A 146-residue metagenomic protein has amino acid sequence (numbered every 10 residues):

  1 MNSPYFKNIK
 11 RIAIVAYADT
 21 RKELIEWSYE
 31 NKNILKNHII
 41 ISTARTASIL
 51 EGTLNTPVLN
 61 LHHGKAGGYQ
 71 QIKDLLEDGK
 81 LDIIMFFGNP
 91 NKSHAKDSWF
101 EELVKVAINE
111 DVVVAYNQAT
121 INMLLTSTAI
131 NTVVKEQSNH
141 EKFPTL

Functional and structural regions predicted by a protein language model:
M1-I9, L76-L81: Glycine-rich phosphate/diphosphate-binding loops that line cofactor/substrate pockets in enzymes
I12, N33-I40, D111-V112: Short active-site oxyanion
N37-L50: Short internal beta-strands
I39-I40, T56-G67, E136-S138: Short hydrophobic/aromatic-enriched beta-strand-loop microsegments
I41-T43, N60-H62, F86, V114-Q118: General beta-strand structural signal in soluble alpha/beta enzymes
G68-V106: Mid-chain, well-packed structural core segment of small domains
V104-L124: Short, acidic/small-residue loops that bind anionic groups at enzyme active sites
A119-L146: Short, glycine-/small-residue-rich phosphate/pyrophosphate-handling segment
